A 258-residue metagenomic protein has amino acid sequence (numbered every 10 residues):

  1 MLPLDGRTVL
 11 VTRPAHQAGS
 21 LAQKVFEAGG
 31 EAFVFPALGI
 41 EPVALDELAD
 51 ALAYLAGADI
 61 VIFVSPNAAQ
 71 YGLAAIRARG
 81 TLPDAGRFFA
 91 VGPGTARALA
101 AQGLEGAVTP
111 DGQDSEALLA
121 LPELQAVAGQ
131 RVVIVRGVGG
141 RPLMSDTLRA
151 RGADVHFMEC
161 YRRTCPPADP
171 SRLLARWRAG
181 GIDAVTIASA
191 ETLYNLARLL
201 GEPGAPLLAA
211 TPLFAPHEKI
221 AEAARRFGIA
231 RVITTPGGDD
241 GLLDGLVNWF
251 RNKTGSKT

Functional and structural regions predicted by a protein language model:
M1-T258: Signature of uroporphyrinogen-III synthase
